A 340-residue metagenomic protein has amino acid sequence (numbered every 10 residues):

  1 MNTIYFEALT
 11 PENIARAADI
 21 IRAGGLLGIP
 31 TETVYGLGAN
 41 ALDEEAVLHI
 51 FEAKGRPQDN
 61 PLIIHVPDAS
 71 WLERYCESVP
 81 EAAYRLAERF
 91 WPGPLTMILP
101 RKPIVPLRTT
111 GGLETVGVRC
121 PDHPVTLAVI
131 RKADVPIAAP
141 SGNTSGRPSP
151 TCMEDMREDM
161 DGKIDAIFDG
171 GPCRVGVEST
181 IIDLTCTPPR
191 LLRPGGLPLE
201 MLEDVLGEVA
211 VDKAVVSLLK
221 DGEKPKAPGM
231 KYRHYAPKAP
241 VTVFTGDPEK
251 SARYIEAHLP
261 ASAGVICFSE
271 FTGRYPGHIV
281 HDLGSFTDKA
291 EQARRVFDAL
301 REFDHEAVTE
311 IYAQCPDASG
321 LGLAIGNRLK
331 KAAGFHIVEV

Functional and structural regions predicted by a protein language model:
M1-V340: Active-site-adjacent structural elements in enzyme catalytic cores
